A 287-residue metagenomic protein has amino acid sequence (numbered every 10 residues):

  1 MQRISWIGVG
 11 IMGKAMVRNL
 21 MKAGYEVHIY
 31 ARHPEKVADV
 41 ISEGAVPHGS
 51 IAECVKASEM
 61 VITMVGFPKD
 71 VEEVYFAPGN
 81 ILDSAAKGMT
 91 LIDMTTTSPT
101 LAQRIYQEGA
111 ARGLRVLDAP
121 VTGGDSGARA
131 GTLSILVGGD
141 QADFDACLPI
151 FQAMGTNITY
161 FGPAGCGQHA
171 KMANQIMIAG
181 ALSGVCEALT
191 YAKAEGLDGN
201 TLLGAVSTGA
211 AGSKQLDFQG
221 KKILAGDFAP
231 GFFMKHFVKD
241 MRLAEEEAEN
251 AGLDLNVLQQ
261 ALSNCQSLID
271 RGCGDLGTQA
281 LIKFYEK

Functional and structural regions predicted by a protein language model:
M1-T63, M89, M94-T95, D125: NAD(P)+-binding Rossmann beta1-loop-alpha1 motif at the extreme N-terminus of oxidoreductases
V27, P47, R115-L117, I158 (+2 more regions): Hydrophobic beta-strand scaffold residues
H33, F67, D140: Residues in the short beta-alpha loop(s) of Rossmann-like NAD(P)-binding domains
I51-T63, F67-L114: Rossmann-fold NAD(P) dinucleotide-binding segment
T63, A130-G138, P163-E195, G204-F218 (+2 more regions): Active-site-proximal catalytic alpha-helix in oxidoreductases
T97-I176: Rossmann-fold dinucleotide-binding core
Q168, G212-C273, G277, K287: Interdomain hinge/lid region at the active-site interface of Rossmann-like NAD(P)-dependent oxidoreductases
